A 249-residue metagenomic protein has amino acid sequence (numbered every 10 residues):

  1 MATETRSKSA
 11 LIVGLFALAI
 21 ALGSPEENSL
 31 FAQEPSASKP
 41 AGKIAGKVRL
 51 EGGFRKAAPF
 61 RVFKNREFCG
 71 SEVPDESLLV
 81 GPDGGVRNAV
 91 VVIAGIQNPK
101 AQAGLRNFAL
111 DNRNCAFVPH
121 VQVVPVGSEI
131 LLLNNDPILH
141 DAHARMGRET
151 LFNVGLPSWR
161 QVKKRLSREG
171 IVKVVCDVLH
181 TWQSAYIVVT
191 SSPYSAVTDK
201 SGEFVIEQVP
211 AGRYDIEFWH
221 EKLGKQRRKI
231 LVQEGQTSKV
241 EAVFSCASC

Functional and structural regions predicted by a protein language model:
M1-K8: N-terminal secretory signal peptides that target proteins for export/translocation
T3, N28-S29: Short, low-complexity, intrinsically disordered N-terminal modules that encode targeting/processing signals
K8-S9, N107: Short, positively charged
I12-E26: Bacterial N-terminal signal peptides
L30-C249: Extracytoplasmic copper-binding redox domains, predominantly the cupredoxin/blue-copper superfamily
